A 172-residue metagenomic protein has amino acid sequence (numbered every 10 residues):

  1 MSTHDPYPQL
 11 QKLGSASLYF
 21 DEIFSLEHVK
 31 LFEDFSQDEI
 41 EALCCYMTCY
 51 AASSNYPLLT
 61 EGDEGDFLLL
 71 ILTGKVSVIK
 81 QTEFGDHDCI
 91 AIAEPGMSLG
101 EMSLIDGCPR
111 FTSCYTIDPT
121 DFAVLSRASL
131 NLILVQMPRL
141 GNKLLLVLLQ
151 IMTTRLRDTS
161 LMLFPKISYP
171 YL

Functional and structural regions predicted by a protein language model:
M1-L172: Cytosolic regulatory regions built on CNB/CRP/Popeye-like sensor folds
